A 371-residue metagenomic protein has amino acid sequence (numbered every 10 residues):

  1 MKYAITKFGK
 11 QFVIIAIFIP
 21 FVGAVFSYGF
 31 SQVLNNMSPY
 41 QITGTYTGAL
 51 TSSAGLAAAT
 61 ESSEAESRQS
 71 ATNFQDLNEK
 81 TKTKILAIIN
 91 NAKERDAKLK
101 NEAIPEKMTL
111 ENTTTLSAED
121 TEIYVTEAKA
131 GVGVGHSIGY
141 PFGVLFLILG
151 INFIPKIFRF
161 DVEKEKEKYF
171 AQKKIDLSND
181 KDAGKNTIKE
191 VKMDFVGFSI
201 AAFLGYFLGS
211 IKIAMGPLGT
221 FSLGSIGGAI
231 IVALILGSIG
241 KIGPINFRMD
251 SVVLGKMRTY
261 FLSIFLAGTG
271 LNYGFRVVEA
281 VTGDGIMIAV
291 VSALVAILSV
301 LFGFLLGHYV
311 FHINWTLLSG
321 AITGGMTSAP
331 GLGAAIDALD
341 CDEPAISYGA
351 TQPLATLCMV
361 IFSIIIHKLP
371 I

Functional and structural regions predicted by a protein language model:
M1-T6, F30-S31, I235-S251, R276-V277 (+2 more regions): C-terminal ends of transmembrane helices
K2-Y28, V252, K256, Y273-F304 (+1 more regions): Entry/N-cap segments of selected transmembrane alpha helices and their immediately preceding amphipathic helices
Y3-F18, I42-G48, K174-K192, G219 (+3 more regions): Membrane-interface segments at loop-to-transmembrane junctions
G9-I17, N36-L50, A54, S70-A87 (+6 more regions): The feature identifies polytopic integral membrane transport proteins across all domains of life
F12, G133, S137, P141-L149 (+4 more regions): C-terminal transmembrane helix pair
T51-S67, E111, T115-L116, M326-D337: Short helical (or helix-break) motifs at transmembrane helix termini and adjacent helical loops in multi-pass membrane
S70-A130, P155-V196: Intrinsically disordered, low-complexity non-transmembrane regions of multi-pass membrane transporters
G197-V291: Transmembrane helical segments that form the transport core of multi-pass membrane transport proteins
